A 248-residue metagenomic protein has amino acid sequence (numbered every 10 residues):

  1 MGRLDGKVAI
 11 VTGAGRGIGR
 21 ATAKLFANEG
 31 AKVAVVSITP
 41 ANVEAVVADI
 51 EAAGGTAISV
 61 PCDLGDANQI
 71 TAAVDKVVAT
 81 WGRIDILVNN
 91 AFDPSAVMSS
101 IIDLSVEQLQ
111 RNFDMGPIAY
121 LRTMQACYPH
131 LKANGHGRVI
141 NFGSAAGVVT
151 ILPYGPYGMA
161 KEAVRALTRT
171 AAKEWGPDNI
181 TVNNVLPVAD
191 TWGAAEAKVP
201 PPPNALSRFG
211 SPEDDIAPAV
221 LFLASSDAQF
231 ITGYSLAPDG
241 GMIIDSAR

Functional and structural regions predicted by a protein language model:
V8, G13-G17: Conserved glycine-rich cofactor-binding loop
T71, D93-Q110, A133, P153-P156 (+2 more regions): Conserved mid-core segment of classical short-chain dehydrogenase/reductases
D85, I102-L121, V139-I140, V164: Catalytic Tyr-X3-Lys loop
M98, V149, P202-P203, L221 (+1 more regions): Short C-terminal tail/terminal secondary-structure segment of NAD(P)H-dependent dehydrogenase/reductase domains
M124, A160, T168: Active-site helix of classical SDR
P129, K173-P177: Alpha-helical segment proximal to the catalytic Tyr-Lys
S144: Residue(s) in the substrate-gating loop at a strand-loop-helix junction that position the organic substrate next
G176, T181, I231-G233: Short, small/polar-rich loop/turn modules that mediate ligand/substrate recognition or access, typified
